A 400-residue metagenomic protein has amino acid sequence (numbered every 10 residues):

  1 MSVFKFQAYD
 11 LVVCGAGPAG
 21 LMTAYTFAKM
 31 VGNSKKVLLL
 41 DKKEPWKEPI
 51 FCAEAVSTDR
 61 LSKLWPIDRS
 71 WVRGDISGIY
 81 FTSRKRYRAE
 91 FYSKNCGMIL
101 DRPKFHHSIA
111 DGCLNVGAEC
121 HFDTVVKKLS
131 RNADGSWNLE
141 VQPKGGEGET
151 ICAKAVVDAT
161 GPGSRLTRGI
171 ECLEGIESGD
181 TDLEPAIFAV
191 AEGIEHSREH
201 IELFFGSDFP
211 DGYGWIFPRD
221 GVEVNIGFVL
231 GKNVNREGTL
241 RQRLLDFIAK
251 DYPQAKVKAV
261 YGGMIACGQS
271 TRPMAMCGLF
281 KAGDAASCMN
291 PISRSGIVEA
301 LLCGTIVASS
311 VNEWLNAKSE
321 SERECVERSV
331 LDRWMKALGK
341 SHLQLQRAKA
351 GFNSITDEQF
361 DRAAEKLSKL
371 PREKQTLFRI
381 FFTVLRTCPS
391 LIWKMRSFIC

Functional and structural regions predicted by a protein language model:
S2-A19, L38: Beta1/beta-strand and adjacent pyrophosphate-binding region of the FAD-binding site in flavoprotein oxidoreductases
V12, T26-I50: Glycine-rich FAD pyrophosphate-binding loop
A16, T26-M30, G112-A255, A266 (+2 more regions): Predominantly flavin-linked oxidoreductase catalytic cores and closely associated redox partners
K42-F81: N-terminal FAD cofactor-binding segment of flavoenzymes
I50-E54, I99, Y213, A286-V298: Glycine-rich phosphate/pyrophosphate-binding beta-alpha loops
M264-P291, G339-Q359: FAD-binding beta-loop-beta segment adjacent to the flavin cofactor pocket
S309-E358: Active-site-proximal substrate-binding core of FAD-dependent oxidoreductases
S354-C400: C-terminal auxiliary extensions adjacent to catalytic cores
